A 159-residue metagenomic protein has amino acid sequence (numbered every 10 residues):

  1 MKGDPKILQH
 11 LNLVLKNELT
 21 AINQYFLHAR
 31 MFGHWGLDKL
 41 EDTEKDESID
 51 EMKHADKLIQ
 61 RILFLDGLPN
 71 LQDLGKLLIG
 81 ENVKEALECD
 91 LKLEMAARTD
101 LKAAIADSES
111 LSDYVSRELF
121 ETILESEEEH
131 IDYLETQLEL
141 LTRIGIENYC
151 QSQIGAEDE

Functional and structural regions predicted by a protein language model:
M1-E159: Iron-associated oxidoreductase/ferritin-like identity signal
